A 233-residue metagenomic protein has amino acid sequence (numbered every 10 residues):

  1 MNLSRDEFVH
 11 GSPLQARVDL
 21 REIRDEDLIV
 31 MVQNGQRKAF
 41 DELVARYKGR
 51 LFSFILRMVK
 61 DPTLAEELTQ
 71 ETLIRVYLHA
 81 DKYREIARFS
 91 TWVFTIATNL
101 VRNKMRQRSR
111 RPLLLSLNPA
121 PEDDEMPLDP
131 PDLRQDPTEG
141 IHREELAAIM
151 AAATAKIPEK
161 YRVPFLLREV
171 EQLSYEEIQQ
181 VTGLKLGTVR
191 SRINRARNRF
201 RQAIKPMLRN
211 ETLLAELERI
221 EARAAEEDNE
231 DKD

Functional and structural regions predicted by a protein language model:
N2-G11, P112-P119, I149-A152, L166 (+2 more regions): C-terminal edge and immediately downstream basic/flexible tail or linker adjoining helix-turn-helix-like DNA-binding
P13-D19, I23, D123-A152, A224-D228: Acidic, proline/glycine-rich intrinsically disordered inter-domain spacer in sigma factors
R17-V18, Q33-E42, F52-E71, L186: Short, charged helix-capping/linker segments at alpha-helix termini
D27-M31, I149-P158, A203: Short amphipathic alpha-helical boundary/capping segments
R46-G49, R57-K60, L166-L173: Short helix-capping/turn signature of helix-turn-helix
S53, E67-I74, A87-N99: Structural recognition of an alpha-helix C-terminal capping motif at a helix-to-coil junction
L78-E85, T95-S116, R195, I204-P206: Arg/Lys-rich amphipathic alpha helix in sigma70-family domain 2
A151-T188: Helix-turn-helix DNA-binding module
